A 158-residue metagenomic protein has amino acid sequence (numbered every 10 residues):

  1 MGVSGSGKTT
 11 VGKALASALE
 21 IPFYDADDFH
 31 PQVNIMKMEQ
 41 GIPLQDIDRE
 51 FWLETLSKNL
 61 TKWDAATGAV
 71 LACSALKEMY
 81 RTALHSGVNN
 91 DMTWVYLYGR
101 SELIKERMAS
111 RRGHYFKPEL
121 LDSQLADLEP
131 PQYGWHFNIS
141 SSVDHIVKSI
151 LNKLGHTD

Functional and structural regions predicted by a protein language model:
V3: P-loop (Walker A) phosphate-binding loop of NTP-binding proteins
S6, K13, S17-K58: Conserved substrate/cofactor phosphate-moiety recognition/catalytic segment in nucleotide-dependent phosphotransferases
F23, D28, M92-W94, G134-H136: Conserved beta-strand scaffold positions in the cores of enzyme catalytic domains, especially in NTP/NDP-utilizing
H30, A75-K77, G99-L103: Conserved nucleotide-binding/hydrolysis micro-motifs of P-loop NTPases
I47-N89, L97: Glycine-rich phosphate-binding loop used to anchor ATP phosphates in small-molecule kinases, encompassing both
V88-R107: Conserved phosphate-donor/acceptor-positioning beta-strand/loop module used by diverse small-molecule
S110-L151: Small-molecule kinase domains that catalyze NTP-dependent phosphoryl transfer to phosphate-bearing small molecules
N152-D158: Generic C-terminal helix-cap and adjacent flexible tail
